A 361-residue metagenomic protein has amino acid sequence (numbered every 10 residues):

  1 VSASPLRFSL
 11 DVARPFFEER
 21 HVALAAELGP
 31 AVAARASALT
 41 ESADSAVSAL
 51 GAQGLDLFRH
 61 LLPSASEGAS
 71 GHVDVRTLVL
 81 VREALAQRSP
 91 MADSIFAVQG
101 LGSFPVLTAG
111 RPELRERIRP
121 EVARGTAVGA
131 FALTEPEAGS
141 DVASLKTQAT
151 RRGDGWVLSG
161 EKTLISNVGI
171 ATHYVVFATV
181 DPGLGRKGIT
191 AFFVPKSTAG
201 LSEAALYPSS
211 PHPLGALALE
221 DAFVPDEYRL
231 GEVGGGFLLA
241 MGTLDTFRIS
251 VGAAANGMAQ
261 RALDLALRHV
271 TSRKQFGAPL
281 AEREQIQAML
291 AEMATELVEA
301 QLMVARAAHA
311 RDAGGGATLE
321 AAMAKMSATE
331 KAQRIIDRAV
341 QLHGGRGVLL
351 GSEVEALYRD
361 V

Functional and structural regions predicted by a protein language model:
V1-Q87, A109, E121, G125 (+3 more regions): Alpha-helical interface subdomain recognition
P90-E113, G139-V142: N-terminal glycine-rich flavin-associated loop
I95, V122, E137-S140, L164-N167 (+2 more regions): Short Gly/Pro-enriched turn/cap motifs at secondary-structure boundaries
S144, K196-F223: Flexible, small-/acidic-enriched active-site or ligand-binding loops
T147-T150: A structural signal for short hydrophobic beta-strand segments in well-ordered beta-sheet cores
S159-S202: A short core secondary-structure module
G215-G242: A short, charged helix-loop
